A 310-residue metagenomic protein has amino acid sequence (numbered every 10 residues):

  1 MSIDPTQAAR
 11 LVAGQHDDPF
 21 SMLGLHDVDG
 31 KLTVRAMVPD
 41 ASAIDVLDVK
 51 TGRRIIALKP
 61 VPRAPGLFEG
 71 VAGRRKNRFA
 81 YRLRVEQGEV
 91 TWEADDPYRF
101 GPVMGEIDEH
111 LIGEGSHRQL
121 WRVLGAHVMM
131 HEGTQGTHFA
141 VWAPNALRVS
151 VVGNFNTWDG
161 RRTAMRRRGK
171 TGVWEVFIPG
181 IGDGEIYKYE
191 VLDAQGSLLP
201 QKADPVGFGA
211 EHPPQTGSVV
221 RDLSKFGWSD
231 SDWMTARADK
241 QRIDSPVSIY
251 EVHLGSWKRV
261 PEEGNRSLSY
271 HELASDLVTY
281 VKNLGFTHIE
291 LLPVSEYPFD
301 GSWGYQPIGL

Functional and structural regions predicted by a protein language model:
M1-K31, R53-I55, P62-A143, R168-E251 (+2 more regions): The feature marks proteins involved in alpha-glucan
A36, V141, Y189, V252 (+3 more regions): Conserved, mostly hydrophobic/aromatic
M37-A43, W142-V149: Short proline/glycine-enriched turn/loop motifs at strand-loop junctions of beta-rich domains
P39-D40, A146, L254-R259, E296: Short, solvent-exposed loop/turn segments at secondary-structure junctions
I44-V46, V149-V151, Y187: Short beta-strand elements bearing conserved aromatic residues within extracellular beta-rich modules
V152, G255, L292: Conserved residues at the C-terminal ends of beta-strands
A236-K240, A274-G285: Short amphipathic alpha-helices and their capping/turn segments at secondary-structure boundaries
R259-V260, G264-L268, T279-L310: Aromatic-lined carbohydrate-binding/catalytic grooves of carbohydrate-active enzymes
